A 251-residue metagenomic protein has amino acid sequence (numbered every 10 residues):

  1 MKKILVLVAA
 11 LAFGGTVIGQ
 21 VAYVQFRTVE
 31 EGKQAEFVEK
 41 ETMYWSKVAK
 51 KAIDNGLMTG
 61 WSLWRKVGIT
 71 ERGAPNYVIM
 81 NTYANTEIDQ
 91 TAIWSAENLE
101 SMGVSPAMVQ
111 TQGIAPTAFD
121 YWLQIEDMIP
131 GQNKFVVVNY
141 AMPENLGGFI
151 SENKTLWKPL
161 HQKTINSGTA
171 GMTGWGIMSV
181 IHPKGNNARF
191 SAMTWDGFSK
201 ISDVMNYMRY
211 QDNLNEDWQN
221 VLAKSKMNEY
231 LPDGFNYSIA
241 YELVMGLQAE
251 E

Functional and structural regions predicted by a protein language model:
K2-K3, R27: Basic side chains
K3-G15: Sec-dependent N-terminal signal peptides
G19-E251: Short S/T/G/P-rich N-terminal loop/turn motif that feeds into the first structured element of a domain
